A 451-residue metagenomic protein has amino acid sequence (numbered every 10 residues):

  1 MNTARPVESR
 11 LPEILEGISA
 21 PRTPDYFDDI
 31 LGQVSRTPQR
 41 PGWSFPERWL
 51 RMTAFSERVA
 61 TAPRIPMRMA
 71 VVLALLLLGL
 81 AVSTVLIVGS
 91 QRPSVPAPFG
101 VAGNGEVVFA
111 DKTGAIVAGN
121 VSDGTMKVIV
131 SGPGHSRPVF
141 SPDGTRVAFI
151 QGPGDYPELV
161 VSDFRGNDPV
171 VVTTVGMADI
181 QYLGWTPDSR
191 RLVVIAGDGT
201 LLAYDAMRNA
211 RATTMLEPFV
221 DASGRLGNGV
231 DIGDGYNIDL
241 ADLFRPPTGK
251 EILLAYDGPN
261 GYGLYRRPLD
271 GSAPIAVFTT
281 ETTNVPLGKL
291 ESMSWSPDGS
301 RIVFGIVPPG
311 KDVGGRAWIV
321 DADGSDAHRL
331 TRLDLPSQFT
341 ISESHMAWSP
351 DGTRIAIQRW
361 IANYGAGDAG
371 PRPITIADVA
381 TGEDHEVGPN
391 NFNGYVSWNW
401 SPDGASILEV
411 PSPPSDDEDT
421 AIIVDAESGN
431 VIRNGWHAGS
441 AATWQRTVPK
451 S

Functional and structural regions predicted by a protein language model:
M1-G42, V139, G144-A148, G184-W185 (+3 more regions): Primarily hydrophobic membrane-targeting regions of prokaryotic envelope proteins
M1-R5, S9, G17, P21-P24 (+6 more regions): Membrane-interface helical sensory segment of bacterial ECF anti-sigma factor regulators
Q91-P96, N120-G134, S162-Q181, D205-D239 (+4 more regions): Multi-bladed beta-propeller domains
P98-N104, P138-R146, Y182-R191, N237 (+5 more regions): Blade-terminus and WD-like Trp-Asp/Gly-His loop motifs, strongest in beta-propeller folds
G103-G114, N120, V130, F140 (+11 more regions): Beta-strand C-termini and the immediately following turn/loop, strongest in propeller blades
A115-V117, E158-V160, T200-L202, G263-Y265 (+3 more regions): A short loop-to-beta-strand structural motif that recurs across blades of beta-propeller domains
F244-R245, E251-R267, G271, A276-V320 (+3 more regions): Acidic, serine/threonine- and glycine-rich low-complexity intrinsically disordered segments that serve as flexible
